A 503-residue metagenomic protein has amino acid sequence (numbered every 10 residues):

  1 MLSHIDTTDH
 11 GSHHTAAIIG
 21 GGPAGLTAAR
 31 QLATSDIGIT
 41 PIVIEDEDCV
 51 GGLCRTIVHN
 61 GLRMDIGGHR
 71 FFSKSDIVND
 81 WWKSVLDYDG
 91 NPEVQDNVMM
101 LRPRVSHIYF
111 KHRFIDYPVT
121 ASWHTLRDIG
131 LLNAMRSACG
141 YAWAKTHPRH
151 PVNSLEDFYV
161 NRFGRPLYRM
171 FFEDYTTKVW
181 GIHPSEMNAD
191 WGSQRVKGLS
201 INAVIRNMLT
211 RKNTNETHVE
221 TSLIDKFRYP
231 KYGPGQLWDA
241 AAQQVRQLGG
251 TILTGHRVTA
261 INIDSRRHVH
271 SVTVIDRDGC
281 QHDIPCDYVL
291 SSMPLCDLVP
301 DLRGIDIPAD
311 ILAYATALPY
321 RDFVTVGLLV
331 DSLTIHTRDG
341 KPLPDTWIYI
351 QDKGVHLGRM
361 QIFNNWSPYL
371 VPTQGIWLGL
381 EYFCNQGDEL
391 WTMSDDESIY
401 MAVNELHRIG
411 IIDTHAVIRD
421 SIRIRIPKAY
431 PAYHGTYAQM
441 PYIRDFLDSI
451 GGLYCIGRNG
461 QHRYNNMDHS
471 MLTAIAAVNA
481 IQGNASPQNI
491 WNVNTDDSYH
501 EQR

Functional and structural regions predicted by a protein language model:
L2-G11, R55-T56, P118-T120, G340-T346 (+1 more regions): Conserved flavin/dinucleotide-binding core of flavoenzymes
D6-A24: Beta1/beta-strand and adjacent pyrophosphate-binding region of the FAD-binding site in flavoprotein oxidoreductases
A24, C49, C296: Conserved Rossmann-like nucleotide-cofactor binding loop
A33-V58: Glycine-rich FAD pyrophosphate-binding loop
S35, P230, T254-G410, W491-S498: Mid-domain catalytic core of redox enzymes that form a hydrophobic substrate pocket/lid adjacent to a catalytic redox
N60-H147: Dinucleotide-binding Rossmann-like beta1-alpha1 core, especially the glycine-rich loop that anchors the ADP
E93-Q95, R102-P103, T254-H256, N262-S265 (+1 more regions): Short loop/edge segments at beta-strand edges and connector loops that shape dinucleotide/nucleotide cofactor-binding
R136-I261, H270: Active-site/ligand-binding neighborhood in enzyme catalytic cores
